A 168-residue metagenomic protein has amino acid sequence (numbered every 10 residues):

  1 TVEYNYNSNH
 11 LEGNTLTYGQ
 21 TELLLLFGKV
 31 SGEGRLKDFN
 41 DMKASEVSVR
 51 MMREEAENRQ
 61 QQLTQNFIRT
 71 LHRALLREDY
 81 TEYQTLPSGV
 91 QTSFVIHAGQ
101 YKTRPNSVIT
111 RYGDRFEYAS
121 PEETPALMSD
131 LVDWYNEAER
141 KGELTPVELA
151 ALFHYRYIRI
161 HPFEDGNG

Functional and structural regions predicted by a protein language model:
T1-N167: FIC/Doc superfamily catalytic core
